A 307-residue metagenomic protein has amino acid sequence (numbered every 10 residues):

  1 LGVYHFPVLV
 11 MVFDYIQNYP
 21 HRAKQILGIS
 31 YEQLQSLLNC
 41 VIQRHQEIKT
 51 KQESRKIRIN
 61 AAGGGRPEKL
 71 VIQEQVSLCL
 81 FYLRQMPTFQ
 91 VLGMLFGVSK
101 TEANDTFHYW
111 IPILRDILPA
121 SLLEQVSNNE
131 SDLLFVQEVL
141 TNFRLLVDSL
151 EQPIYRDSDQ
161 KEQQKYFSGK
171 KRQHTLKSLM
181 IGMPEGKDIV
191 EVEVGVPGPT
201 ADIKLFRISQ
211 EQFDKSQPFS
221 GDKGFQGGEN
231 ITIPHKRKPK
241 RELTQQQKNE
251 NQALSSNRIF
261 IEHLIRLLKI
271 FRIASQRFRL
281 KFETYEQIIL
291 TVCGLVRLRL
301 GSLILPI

Functional and structural regions predicted by a protein language model:
L1-R66, I304: Charged, often Cys/His-bearing segments associated with DNA-binding zinc-finger transcription factors
S30, V71, L243-Q246: Ser/Thr-centered flexible coil motifs
N39, Q43-E47, R84-T88, P112 (+1 more regions): Short helix-loop boundary/capping segments at the starts of domains
A61-P67, V76-C79, S131-L134, K177-S178: Short, charged beta->alpha transition segments
E68, Y82, G93, G97: Short, charged/polar micro-motifs that form catalytic or ligand-binding hotspots
V71-Q85: Short, amphipathic alpha-helical "recognition" segments used to contact nucleic acids or chromatin
F89-I307: Short, well-ordered secondary-structure "scaffold" segments embedded in the functional core of diverse domains
